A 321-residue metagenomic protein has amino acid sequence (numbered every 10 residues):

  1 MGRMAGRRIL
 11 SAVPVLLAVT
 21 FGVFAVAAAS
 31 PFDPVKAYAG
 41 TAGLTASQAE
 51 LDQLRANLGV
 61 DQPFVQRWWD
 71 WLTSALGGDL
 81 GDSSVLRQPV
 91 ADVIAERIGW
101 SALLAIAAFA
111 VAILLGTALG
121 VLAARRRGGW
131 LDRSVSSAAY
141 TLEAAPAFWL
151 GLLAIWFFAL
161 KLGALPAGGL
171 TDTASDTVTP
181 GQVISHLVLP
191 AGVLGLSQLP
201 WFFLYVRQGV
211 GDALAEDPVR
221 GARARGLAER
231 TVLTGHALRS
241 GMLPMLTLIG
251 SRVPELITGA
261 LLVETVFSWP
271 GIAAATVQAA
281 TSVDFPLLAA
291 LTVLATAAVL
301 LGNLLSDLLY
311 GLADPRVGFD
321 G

Functional and structural regions predicted by a protein language model:
M1, V60-T117: An internal, D/E-rich "acidic patch" concept
G2-R3, I94-L131, A147, A174-G321: Alpha-helical transmembrane segments of integral membrane proteins, especially multi-pass inner/plasma-membrane
G6-A12: N-terminal signal-anchor/signal peptide hydrophobic helix marking the start of the first transmembrane segment
A12, L44-T45, I113, Y140 (+4 more regions): Residue-level recognition of pore/gate-forming positions within transmembrane alpha-helices of multi-pass
V15, V23-A27, G151, I155-A159 (+4 more regions): Juxtamembrane/transmembrane-helix interface segments of polytopic membrane transporters
V15-Q66, L162-V183: Hydrophobic alpha-helical transmembrane segments of membrane transport/permease proteins and related membrane-embedded
G22-A29, L58, T73, S137-G168 (+1 more regions): Membrane-water interface segments at the C-terminal ends of transmembrane alpha-helices in multi-pass inner-membrane
T45-D79, S268-A279: Short hydrophobic, aromatic-rich alpha-helical segments embedded in or entering the lipid bilayer of multi-pass
